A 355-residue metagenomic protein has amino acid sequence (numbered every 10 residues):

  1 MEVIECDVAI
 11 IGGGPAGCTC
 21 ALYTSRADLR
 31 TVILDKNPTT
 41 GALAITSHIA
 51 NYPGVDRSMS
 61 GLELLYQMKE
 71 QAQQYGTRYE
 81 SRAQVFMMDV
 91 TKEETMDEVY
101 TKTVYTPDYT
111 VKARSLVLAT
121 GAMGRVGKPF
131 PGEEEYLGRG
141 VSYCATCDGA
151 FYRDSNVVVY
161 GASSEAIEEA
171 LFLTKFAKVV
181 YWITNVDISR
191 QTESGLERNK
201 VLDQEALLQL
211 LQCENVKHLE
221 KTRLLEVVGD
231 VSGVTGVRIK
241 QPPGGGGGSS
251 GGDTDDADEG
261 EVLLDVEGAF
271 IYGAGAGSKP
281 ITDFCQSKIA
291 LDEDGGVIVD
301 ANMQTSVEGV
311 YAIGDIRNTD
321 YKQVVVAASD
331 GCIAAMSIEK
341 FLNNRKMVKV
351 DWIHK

Functional and structural regions predicted by a protein language model:
E5-D7, R82, R153-S155, K221 (+1 more regions): Phosphate-coordination loops involved in phosphoryl transfer and adenosine-cofactor binding
C6-Y75, G161, I167-K200: Beta1-alpha1 glycine-rich phosphate/pyrophosphate-binding loop at the start of Rossmann-like nucleotide-binding domains
I10, V117, F270-Y272: Hydrophobic beta-strand scaffold positions of dinucleotide-using enzymes
K69-Y105, V111, A177-A301, K340-K355: A Rossmann-like FAD-binding core segment of flavoenzymes
A122-L171, F176: Glycine-rich dinucleotide-binding loop and its adjacent helix/turn
P129, E134-F151, G246-S250, Y272-K322 (+3 more regions): FAD-site-proximal beta/loop scaffold in flavoenzymes
E169, I316-K355: A conserved FAD-binding loop/helix module that cradles the flavin
